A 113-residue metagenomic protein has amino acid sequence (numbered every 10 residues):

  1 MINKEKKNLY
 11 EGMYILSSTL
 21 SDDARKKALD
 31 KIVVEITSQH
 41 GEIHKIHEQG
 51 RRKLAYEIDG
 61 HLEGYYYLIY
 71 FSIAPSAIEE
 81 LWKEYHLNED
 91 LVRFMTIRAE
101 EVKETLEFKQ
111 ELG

Functional and structural regions predicted by a protein language model:
I2-G113: Structured, basic alpha/beta domains of bacterial-type, RNA-associated proteins
